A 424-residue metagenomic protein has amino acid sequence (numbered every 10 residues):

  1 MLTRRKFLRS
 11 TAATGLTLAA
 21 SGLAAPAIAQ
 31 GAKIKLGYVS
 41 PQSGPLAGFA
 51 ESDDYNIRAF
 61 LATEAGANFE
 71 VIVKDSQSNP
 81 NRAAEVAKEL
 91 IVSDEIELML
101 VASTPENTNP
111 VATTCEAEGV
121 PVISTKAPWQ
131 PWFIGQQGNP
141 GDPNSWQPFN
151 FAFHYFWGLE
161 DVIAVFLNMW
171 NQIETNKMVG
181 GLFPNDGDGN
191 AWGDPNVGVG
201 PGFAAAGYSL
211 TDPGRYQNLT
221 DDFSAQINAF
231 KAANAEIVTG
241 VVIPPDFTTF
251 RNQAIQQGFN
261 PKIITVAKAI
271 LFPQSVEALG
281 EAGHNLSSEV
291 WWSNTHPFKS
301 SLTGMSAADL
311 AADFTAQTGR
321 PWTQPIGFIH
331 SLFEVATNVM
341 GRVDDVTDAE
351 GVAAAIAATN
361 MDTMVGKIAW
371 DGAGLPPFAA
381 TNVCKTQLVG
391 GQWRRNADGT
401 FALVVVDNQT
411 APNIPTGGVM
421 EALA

Functional and structural regions predicted by a protein language model:
M1, L23-P41: C-terminal segment of N-terminal export signals and the immediately downstream linker at the start of the mature
M1-L18: N-terminal secretory signal peptides and thylakoid transit peptides that target proteins across membranes
G37-N56, K74-N81, S103-T104, L182-G193 (+3 more regions): Extracytoplasmic "Venus flytrap"
G48-Y55, T63-G138, Y216-F223, P244 (+1 more regions): Beta-alpha junction/loop-to-helix N-cap segments that form part of ligand/metal-binding clefts
A62-G66, K88-E95, E116-A117, N171-T175 (+7 more regions): Sec-exported extracytoplasmic/periplasmic mature domains
I96-G214, I264-S288: Extracytoplasmic ligand/sensor domains, especially the bilobed periplasmic-binding protein
W129, A254-H330, R342-V343, V406-A411 (+1 more regions): Extracellular/periplasmic periplasmic-binding protein-like sensory domains
D313-I326, T337-L403: Segments of small-molecule ligand-sensing domains
